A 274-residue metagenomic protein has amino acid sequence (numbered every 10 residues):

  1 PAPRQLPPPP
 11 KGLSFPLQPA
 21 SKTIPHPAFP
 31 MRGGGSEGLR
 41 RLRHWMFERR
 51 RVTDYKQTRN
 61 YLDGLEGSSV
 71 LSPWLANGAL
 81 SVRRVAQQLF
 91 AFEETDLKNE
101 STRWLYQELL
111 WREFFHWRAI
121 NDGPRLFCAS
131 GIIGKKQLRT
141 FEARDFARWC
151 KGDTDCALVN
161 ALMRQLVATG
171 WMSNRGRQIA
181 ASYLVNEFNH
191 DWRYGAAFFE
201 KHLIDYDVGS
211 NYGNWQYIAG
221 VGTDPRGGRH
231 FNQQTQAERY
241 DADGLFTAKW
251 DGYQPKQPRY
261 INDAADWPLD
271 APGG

Functional and structural regions predicted by a protein language model:
P1-I133, A237-G274: Glycine/tryptophan-enriched, flexible segments
Y61-L62, D153-T154, G170-N174: Short helix-capping and inter-helix turn/linker motifs at the boundaries of alpha-helical repeat units
G67, E142, L158-V159, G176-R177: N-terminal alpha-helical segment
A79-V82, C156, S173-Q178: Short alpha-helical patches at coil-to-helix transitions and adjacent helical residues in well-structured domains
E100-W117, L166-Q216, P225, E238-L245: Structured ligand/cofactor/substrate-binding pocket environments in proteins
C128-D145: Conserved oxyanion/phosphate-binding beta-strand-loop segments in alpha/beta enzyme cores
G134-R139, E187, F198-G273: C-terminal, helix-dominated tail/subdomain
D145-L166: Helix-hairpin-helix/helix-loop-helix acidic hairpins
